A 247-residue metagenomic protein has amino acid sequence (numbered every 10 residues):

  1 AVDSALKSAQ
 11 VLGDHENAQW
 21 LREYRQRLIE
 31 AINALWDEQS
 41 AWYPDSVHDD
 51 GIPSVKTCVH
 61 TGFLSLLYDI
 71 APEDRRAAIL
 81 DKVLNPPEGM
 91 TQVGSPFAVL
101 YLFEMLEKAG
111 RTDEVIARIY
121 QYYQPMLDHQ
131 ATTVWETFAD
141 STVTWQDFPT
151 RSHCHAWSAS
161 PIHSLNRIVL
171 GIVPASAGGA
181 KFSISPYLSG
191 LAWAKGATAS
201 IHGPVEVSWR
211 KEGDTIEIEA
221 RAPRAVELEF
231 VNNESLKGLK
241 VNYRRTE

Functional and structural regions predicted by a protein language model:
D3-T150: Catalytic cores of carbohydrate-active enzymes
D113-E247: Non-catalytic C-terminal accessory modules of carbohydrate-active enzymes
